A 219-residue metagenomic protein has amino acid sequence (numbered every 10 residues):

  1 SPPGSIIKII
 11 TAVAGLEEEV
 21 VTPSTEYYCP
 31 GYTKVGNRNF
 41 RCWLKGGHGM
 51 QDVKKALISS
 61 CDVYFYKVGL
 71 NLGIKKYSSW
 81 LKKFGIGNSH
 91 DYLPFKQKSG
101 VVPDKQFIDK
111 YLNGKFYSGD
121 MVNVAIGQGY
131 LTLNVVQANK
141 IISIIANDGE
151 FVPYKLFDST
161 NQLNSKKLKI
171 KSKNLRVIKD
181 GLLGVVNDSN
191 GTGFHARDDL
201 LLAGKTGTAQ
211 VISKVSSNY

Functional and structural regions predicted by a protein language model:
S1-S5, I10-Y219: Beta-lactam-recognizing serine transpeptidase/beta-lactamase-like catalytic domain environment
